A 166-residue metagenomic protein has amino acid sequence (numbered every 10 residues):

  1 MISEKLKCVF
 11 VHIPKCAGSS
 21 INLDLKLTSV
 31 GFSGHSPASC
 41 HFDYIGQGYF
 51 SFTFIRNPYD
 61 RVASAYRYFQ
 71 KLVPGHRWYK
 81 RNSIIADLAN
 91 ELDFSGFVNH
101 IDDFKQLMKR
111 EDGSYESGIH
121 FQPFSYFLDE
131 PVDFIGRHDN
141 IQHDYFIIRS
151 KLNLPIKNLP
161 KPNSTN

Functional and structural regions predicted by a protein language model:
M1-N166: Membrane-interface amphipathic segments in extracytoplasmic regions
